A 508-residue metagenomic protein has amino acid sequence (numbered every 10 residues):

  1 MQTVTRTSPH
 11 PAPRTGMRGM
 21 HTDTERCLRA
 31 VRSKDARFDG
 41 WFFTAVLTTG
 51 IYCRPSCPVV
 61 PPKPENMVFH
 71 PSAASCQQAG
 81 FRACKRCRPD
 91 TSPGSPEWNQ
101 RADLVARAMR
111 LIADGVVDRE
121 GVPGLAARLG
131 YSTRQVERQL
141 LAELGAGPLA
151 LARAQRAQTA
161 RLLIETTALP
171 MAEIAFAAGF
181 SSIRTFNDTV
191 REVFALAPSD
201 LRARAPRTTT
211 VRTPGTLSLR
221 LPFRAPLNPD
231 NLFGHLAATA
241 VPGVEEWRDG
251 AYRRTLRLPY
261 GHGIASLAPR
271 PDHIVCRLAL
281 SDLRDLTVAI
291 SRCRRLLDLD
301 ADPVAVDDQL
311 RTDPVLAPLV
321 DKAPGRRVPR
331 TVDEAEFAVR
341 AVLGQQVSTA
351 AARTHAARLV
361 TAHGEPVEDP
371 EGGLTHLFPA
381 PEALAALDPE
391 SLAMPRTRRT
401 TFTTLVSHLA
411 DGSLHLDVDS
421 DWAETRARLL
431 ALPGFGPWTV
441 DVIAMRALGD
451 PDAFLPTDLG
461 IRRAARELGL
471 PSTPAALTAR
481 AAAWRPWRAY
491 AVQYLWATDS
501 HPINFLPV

Functional and structural regions predicted by a protein language model:
Q2-V508: HhH-family (HhH-GPD) DNA N-glycosylase catalytic core used in base-excision repair
